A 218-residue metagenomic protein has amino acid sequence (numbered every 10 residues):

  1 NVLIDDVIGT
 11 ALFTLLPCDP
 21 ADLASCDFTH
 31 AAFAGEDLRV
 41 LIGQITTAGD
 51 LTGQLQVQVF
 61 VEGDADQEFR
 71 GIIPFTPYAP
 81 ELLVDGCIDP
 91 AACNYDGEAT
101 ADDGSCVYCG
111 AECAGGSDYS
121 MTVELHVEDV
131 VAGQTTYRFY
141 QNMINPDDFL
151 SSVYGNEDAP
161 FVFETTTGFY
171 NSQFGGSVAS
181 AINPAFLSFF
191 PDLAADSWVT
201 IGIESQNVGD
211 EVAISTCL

Functional and structural regions predicted by a protein language model:
N1-V84, A111-L218: Non-catalytic macromolecular-recognition regions in eukaryotic signaling proteins
E81-E112: Extracellular calcium-associated, cysteine-rich motifs in secreted modular proteins
